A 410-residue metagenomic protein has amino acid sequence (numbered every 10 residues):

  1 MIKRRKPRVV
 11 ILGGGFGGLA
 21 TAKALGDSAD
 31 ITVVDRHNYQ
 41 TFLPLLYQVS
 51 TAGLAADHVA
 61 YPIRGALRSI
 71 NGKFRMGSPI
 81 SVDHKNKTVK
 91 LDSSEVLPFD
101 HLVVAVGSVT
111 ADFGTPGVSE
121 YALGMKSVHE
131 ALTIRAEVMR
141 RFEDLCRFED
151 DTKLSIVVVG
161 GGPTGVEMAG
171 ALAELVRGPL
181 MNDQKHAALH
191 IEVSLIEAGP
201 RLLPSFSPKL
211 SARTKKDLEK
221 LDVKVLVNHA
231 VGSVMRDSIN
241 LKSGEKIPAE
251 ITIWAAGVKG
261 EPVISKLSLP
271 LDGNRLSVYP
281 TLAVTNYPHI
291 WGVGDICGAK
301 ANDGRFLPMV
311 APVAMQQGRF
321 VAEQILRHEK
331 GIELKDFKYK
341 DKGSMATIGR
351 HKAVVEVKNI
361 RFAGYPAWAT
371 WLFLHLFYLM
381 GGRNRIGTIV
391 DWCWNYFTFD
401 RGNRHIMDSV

Functional and structural regions predicted by a protein language model:
M1-R8, N71-V157, H186, I253: FAD-binding core/adjacent interface of flavoenzyme oxidoreductases
I2-R75, P163-S205, I253: Beta1-alpha1 glycine-rich phosphate/pyrophosphate-binding loop at the start of Rossmann-like nucleotide-binding domains
R4-K6, Q317, A322-V410: C-terminal, flexible cofactor-proximal segment of oxidoreductases
V10-L12, P98-S108, V231, I239 (+2 more regions): Short hydrophobic core segments
G17, G107-T110, A169, V258-G260: Short glycine-rich anion-binding loops that position phosphate/pyrophosphate groups of nucleotides and phosphorylated
F74-S81, A173-P280, N286, L334: A Rossmann-like FAD-binding core segment of flavoenzymes
E120-E149, D237-N240, K246-Q316, E323: FAD-site-proximal beta/loop scaffold in flavoenzymes
T152-F206, R213, K224-L226, M309-R327 (+2 more regions): Rossmann-like dinucleotide-binding core of oxidoreductases
